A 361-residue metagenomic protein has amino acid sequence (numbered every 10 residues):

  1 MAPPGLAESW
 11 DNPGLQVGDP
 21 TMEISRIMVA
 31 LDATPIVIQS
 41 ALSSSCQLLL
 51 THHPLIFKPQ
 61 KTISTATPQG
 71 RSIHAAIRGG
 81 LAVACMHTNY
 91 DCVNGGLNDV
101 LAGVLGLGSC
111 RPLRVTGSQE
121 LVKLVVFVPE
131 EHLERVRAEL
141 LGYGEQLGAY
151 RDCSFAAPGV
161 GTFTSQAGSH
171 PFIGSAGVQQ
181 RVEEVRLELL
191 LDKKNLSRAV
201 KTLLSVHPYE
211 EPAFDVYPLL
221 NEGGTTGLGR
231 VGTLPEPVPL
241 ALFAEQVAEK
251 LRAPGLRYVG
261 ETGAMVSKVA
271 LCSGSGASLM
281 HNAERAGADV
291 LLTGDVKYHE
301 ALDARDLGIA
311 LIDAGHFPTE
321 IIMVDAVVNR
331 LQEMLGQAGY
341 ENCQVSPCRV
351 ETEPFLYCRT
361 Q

Functional and structural regions predicted by a protein language model:
M1-Q361: Hydrophobic structural segments
